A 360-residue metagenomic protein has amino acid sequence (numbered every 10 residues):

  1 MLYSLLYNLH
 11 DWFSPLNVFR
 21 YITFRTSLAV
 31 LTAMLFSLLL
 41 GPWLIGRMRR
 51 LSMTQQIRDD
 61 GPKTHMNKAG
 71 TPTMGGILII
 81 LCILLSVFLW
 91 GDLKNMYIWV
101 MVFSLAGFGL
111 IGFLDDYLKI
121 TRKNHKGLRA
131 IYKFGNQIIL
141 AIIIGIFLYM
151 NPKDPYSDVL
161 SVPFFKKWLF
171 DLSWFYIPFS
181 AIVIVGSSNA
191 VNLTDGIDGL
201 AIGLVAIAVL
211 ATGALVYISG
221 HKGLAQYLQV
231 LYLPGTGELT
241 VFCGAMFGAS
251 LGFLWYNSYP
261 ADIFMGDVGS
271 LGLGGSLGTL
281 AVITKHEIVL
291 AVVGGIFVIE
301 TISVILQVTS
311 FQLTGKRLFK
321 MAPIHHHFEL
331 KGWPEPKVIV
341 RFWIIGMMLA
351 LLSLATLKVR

Functional and structural regions predicted by a protein language model:
L2-W43, I83-L110, I144-M150, Y156-F165 (+2 more regions): Alpha-helical transmembrane segments
P42-D60: Membrane-interface helix-loop junction between the first two transmembrane segments
I57-T71, H125-N136, H325, L330: Juxtamembrane helix-capping/reentrant segments at transmembrane boundaries
K68-I80, Y132-L140, L239, E335-I345: Select subsegments of transmembrane alpha-helices in polytopic membrane proteins, especially boundary-proximal
G75, D116, D267: Divalent metal-coordination and catalytic microenvironments
K94-V102, T121-N136: Membrane-interfacial loop-to-helix junctions in multi-pass inner-membrane proteins
L110-Y117: Alpha-helical transmembrane segments within multi-pass membrane transporters and channels
K119-R129, V162-F170: Membrane interface segments of multi-pass transport proteins and intramembrane proteases
